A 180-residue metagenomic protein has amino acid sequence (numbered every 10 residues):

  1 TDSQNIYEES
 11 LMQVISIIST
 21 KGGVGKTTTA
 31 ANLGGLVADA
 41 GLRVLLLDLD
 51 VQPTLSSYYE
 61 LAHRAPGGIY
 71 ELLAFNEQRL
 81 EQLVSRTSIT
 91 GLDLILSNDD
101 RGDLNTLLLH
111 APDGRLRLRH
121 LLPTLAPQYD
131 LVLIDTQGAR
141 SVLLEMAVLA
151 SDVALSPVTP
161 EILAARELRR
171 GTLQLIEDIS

Functional and structural regions predicted by a protein language model:
T1-S180: P-loop NTP-binding core
